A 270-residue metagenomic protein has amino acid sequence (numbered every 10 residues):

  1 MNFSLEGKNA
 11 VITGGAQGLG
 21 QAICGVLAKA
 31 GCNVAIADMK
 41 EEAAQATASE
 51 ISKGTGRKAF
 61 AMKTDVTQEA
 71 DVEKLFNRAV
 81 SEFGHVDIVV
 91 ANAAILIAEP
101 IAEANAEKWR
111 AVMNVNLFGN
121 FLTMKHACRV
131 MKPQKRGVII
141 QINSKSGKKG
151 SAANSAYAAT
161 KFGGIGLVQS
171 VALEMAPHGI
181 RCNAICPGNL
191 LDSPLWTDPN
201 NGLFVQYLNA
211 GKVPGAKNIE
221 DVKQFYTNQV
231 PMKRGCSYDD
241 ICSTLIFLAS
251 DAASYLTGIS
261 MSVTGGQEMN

Functional and structural regions predicted by a protein language model:
N2-S4, K149, R234, T244-F247 (+1 more regions): Short C-terminal tail/terminal secondary-structure segment of NAD(P)H-dependent dehydrogenase/reductase domains
F3-V34: Canonical Rossmann dinucleotide-binding motif of NAD(H)/NADP(H)-dependent dehydrogenases/reductases, specifically
V90, A176, R181, L256-G258: Short, small/polar-rich loop/turn modules that mediate ligand/substrate recognition or access, typified
P100-I101, N105-M113, Y226: Substrate-binding pocket helix/loop in short-chain dehydrogenase/reductase
M124, T160, V168: Active-site helix of classical SDR
R129, L173-E174, S254: Alpha-helical segment proximal to the catalytic Tyr-Lys
S144: Residue(s) in the substrate-gating loop at a strand-loop-helix junction that position the organic substrate next
